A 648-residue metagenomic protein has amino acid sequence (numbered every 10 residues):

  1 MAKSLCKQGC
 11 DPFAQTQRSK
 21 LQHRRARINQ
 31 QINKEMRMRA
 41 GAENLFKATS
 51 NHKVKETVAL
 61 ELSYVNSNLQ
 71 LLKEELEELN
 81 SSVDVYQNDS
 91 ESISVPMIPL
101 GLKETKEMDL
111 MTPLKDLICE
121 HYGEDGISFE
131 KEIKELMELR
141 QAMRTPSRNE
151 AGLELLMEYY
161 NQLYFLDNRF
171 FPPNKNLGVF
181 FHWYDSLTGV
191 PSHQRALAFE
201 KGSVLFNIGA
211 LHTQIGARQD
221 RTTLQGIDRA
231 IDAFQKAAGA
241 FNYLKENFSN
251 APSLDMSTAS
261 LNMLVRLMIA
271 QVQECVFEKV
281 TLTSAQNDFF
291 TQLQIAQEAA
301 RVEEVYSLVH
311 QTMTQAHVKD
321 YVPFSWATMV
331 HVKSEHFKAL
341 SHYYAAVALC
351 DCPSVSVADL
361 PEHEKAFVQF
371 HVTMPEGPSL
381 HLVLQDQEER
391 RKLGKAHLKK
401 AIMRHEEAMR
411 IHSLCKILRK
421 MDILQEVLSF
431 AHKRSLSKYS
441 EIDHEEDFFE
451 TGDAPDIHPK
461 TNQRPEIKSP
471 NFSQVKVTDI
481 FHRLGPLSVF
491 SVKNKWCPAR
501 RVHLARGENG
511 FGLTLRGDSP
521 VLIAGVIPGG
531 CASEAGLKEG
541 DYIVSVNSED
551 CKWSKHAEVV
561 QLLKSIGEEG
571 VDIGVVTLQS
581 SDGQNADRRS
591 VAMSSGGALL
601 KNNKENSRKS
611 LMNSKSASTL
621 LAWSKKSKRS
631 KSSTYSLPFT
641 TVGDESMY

Functional and structural regions predicted by a protein language model:
M1-C10, E91, A358-S379, S469-S473 (+2 more regions): Long, low-complexity intrinsically disordered regulatory regions in eukaryotic signaling/cytoskeletal proteins
G9-I32, Q194-L197, T328-H336: Short, charge/polar-rich alpha-helical segments
R24-Q30, K34, M38-F180: Extreme N-terminal leader/anchor segments
Y64-D84, L244, V305-V309, A346 (+1 more regions): Amphipathic alpha-helical coiled-coil segments
T112-M256: Alpha-solenoid helical-repeat scaffolds
F449-E508: Interdomain regulatory linker/hinge segments that flank or connect interaction modules in polarity/junction/synaptic
S491-N509, A557-N606, L611: PDZ-domain C-terminal substructure recognizer with occasional recognition of PDZ-binding tails
R506-G510, T514-Y542, E549-K552, E645-Y648: PDZ/PDZ-like domain segments forming the peptide/carboxylate-binding groove, activating on the N-terminal beta-strands
